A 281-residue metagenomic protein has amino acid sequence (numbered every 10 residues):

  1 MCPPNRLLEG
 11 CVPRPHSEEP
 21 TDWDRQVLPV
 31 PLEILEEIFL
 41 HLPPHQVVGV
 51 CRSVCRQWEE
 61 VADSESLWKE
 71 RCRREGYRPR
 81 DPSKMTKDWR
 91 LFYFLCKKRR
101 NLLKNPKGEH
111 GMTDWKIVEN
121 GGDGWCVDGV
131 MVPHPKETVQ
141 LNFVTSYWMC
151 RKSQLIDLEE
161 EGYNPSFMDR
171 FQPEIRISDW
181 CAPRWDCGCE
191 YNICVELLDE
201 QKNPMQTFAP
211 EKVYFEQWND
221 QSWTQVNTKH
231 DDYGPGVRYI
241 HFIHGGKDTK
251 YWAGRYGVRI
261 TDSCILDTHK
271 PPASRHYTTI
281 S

Functional and structural regions predicted by a protein language model:
M1-H41, V50-S53, E60-L95: CRL adaptor-proximal regions
K107-S146: Extracellular glycan-recognition surfaces and repeat-rich motifs
G108, I175-C181, V226, R238-G246: Extracellular beta-strand-rich recognition modules
V139-V144, K202-V237, K247-Y251: Extracellular carbohydrate recognition and processing domains and analogous Trp-centered ligand-binding platforms
T145-E174, T224-N227: Short beta-strands within extracellular/lumenal beta-sheet-rich domains
L155-E159, W180-D186, Y233, G245: Solvent-exposed strand-to-loop "edge" motifs in beta-rich extracellular domains
C187-L197: Beta-strand acidic-aromatic groove motif in beta-rich domains, primarily in extracellular
G188-C189, D220-S222, G234, K247-D267 (+1 more regions): Extracellular carbohydrate recognition
